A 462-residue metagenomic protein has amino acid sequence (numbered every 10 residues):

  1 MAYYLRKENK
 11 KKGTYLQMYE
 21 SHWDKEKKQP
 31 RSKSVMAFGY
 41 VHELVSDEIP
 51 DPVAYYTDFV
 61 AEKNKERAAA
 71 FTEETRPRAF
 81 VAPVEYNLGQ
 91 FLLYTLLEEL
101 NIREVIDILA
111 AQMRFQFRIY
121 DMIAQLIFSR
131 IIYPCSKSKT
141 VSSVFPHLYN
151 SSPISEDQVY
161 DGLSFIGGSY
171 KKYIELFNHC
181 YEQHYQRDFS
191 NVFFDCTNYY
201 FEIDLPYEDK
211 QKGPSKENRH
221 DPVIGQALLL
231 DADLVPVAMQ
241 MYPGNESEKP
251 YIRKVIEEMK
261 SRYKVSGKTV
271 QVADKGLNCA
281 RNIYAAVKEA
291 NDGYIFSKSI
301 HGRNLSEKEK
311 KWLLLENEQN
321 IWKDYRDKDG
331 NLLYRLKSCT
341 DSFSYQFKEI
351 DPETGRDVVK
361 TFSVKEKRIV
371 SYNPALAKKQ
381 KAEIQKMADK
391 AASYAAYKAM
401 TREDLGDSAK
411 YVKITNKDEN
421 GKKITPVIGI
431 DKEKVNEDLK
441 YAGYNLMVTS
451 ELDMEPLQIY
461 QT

Functional and structural regions predicted by a protein language model:
M1-E208, H220, L228-N245, S261 (+2 more regions): Dynamic "connector" segments at or just before major functional cores
M18, T140, S190-Y199, L234 (+5 more regions): Short, conserved catalytic/metal-binding motifs centered on acidic residues
I203-L205, C279-A285, L305-K308: A short acidic (Asp/Glu
S215-R219: Carboxylate/His-rich catalytic cores and anion/metal-binding grooves
I224, A238-M241, A290-Q461: An anionic, glycine-rich sequence signature occurring as long contiguous blocks
S247, V272-R281, I300-R303: Acidic, metal-coordinating catalytic cores used for nucleic-acid/nucleotide bond scission and strand-transfer chemistry
P250-K268: Short, basic/hydrophobic alpha-helical segments
K268, K275-A290: RNase H-like DDE/DDD metal-dependent nuclease/strand-transfer catalytic core used by mobile genetic elements
